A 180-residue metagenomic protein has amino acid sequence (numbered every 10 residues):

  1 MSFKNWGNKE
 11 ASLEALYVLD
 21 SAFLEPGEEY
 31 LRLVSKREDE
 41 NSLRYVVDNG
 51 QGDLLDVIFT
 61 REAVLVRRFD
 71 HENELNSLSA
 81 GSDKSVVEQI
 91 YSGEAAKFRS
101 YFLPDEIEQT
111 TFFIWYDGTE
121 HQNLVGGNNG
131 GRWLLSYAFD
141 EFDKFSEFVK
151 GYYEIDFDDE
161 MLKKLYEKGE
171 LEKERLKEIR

Functional and structural regions predicted by a protein language model:
M1-G52, N76-R180: N-terminal domain-onset segments
L55, F59-V87: Intrinsically disordered, low-complexity regulatory segments enriched in Ser/Thr/Pro and charged residues
